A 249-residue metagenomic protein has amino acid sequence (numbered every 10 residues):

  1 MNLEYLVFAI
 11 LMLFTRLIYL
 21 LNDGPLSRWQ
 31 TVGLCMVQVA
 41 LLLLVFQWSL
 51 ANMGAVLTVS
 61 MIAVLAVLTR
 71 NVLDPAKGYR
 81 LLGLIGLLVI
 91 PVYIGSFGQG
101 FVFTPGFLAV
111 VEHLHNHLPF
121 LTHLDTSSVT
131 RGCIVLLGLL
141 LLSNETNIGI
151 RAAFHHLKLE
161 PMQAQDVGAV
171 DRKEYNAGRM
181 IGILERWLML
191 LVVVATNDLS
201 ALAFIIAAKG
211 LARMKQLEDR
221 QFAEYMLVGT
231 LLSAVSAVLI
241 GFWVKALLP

Functional and structural regions predicted by a protein language model:
L3-P25, L142, T146-I150: N-terminal signal-anchor/start-transfer transmembrane helix
L11-Y19, V37-L41, V59-N71, A208-K215: Alpha-helical transmembrane segments and their membrane-interface exit regions
D23-V32, R213-V235: Interfacial loop-to-transmembrane junctions
L26-M36, G54-T58, A76-V89: Cytoplasmic-side transmembrane-helix entry/capping segments in multi-pass membrane proteins
G78-I148: Long, highly hydrophobic alpha-helical transmembrane signal-anchor segments
L157-M180: Juxtamembrane inter-helical linkers in multi-pass membrane proteins
A177-G210: Alpha-helical transmembrane segments of helical membrane proteins, especially in multi-pass transport, channel
L239-P249: Juxtamembrane boundary at the C-terminal end of a transmembrane helix
